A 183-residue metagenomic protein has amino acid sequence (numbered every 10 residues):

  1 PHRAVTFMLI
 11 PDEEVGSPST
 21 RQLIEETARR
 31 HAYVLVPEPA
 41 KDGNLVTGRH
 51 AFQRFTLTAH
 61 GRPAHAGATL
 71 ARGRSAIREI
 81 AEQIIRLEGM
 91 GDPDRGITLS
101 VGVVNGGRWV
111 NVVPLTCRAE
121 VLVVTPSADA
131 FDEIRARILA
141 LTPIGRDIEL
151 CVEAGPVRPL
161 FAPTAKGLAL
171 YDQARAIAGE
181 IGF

Functional and structural regions predicted by a protein language model:
P1-H50: Acidic/histidine-rich catalytic neighborhood of metal-dependent amide-processing enzymes
H2-A4, F52, P114-R118: A general secondary-structure signal for short beta-strands and their flanking turns/coil in non-transmembrane regions
H31-Y33, Q53-F55, I97: A generic secondary-structure signal marking the coil-to-beta-strand transition
P39-T47, T56-F183: Metal-dependent amide/peptide-bond hydrolase catalytic core, centered on the "pita-bread" metallohydrolase fold
